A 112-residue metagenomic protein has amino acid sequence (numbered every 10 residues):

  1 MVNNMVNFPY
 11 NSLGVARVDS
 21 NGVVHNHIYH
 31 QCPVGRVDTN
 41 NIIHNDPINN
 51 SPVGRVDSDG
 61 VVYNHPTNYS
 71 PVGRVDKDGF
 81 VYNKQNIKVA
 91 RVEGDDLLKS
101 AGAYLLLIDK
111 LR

Functional and structural regions predicted by a protein language model:
M1-H25, H30-C32, D38, S51 (+2 more regions): Long terminal segments
